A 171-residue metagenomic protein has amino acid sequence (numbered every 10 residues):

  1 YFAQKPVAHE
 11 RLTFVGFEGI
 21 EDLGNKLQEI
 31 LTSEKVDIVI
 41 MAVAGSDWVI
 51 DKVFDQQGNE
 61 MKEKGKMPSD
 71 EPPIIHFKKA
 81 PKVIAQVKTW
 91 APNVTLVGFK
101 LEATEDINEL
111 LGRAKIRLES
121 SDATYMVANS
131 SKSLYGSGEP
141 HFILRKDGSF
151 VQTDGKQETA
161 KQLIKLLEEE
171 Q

Functional and structural regions predicted by a protein language model:
Y1-Q171: A cross-family phosphate/adenosyl-ligand binding-site feature
